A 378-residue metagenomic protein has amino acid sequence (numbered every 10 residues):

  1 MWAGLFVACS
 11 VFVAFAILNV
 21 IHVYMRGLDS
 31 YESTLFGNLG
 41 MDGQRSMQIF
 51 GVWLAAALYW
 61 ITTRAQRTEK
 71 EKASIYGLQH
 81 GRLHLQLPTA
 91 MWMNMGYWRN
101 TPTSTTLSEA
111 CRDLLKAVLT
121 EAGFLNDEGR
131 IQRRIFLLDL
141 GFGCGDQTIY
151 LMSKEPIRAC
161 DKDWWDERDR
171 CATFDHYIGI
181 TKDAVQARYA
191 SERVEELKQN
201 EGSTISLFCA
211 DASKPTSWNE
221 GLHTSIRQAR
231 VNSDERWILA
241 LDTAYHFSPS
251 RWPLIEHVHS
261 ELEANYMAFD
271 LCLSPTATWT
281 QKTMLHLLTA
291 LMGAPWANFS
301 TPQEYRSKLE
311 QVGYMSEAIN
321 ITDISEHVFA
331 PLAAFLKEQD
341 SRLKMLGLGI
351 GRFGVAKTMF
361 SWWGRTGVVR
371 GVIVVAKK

Functional and structural regions predicted by a protein language model:
A14-Q86: N-terminal auxiliary segments of SAM/dcSAM-dependent transferases
S108-R133, Y150: Conserved alpha-helix/loop element of class I SAM-dependent methyltransferases that forms part of the SAM/SAH-binding
F136-P215: Class I SAM-dependent methyltransferase SAM/SAH-binding core
R236-S250: A short SAM/SAH-binding and catalytic strip from SAM-dependent methyltransferases
W252-N265: A short glycine-rich, Lys/Arg-flanked "PGG" loop and its adjoining helix->strand segment in the class I
C272-W296: Short, glycine-/aromatic-enriched active-site segment of Class I SAM-dependent methyltransferases
A297-G313: Short alpha-helix
T322-K378: Conserved Class I S-adenosyl-L-methionine
